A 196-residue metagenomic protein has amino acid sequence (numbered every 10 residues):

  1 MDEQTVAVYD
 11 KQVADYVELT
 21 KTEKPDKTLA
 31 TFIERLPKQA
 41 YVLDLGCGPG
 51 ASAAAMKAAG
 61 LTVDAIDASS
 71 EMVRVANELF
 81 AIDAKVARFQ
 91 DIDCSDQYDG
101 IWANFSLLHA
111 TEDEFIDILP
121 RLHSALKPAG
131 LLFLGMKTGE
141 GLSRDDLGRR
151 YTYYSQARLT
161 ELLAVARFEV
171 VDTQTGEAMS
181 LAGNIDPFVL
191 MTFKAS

Functional and structural regions predicted by a protein language model:
M1-P37: Conserved class I S-adenosyl-L-methionine
Q39-G46: Conserved class I S-adenosyl-L-methionine
P49-D91: Class I SAM-dependent methyltransferase SAM/SAH-binding core
Q90-I101: A short acidic, Gly/Pro-enriched loop at the edge of an enzyme's catalytic core that lines a small-molecule cofactor
I116-P128: A short glycine-rich, Lys/Arg-flanked "PGG" loop and its adjoining helix->strand segment in the class I
A129-M136: Conserved beta-strand signature within the Rossmann-like core of class I S-adenosyl-L-methionine
S143-R158: Acceptor-substrate binding/catalytic loop of class I
M179-S196: Core SAM-dependent methyltransferase catalytic element
